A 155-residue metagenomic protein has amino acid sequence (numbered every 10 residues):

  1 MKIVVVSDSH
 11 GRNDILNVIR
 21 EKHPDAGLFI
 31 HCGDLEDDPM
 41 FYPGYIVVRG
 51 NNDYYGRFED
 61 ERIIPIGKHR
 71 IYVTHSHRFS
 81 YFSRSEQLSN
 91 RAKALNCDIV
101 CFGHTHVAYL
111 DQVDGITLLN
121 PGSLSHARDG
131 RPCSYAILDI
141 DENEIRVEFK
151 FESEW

Functional and structural regions predicted by a protein language model:
M1-P43, D53, E59-D60, K68 (+2 more regions): N-terminal active-site segment of His-dependent metallophosphoesterases
V5-S7, L28-D34, I46-N51, Y72-H75 (+2 more regions): Active-site neighborhood of phospho(di)ester-bond hydrolases with catalytic His/Asp-centered motifs
H10-D14, E36-M40, N52-F58, F79-S83 (+2 more regions): Active-site environment of divalent metal-dependent phosphoester hydrolases
I15, I63-G67, A94-L95, L119-W155: Binuclear metal-dependent phosphoesterase catalytic core
E21, N90-K93: Surface-exposed alpha-helical segments enriched in charged/polar residues
V48-N51, Y55-Q87, L95: Helix-adjacent hinge/juxtasegments
S85-R91, L119-N120: Charged helix-capping and loop-helix junction motifs
I116: A short helix->loop->beta-strand "cap" motif at the edges of active sites that frequently abuts
